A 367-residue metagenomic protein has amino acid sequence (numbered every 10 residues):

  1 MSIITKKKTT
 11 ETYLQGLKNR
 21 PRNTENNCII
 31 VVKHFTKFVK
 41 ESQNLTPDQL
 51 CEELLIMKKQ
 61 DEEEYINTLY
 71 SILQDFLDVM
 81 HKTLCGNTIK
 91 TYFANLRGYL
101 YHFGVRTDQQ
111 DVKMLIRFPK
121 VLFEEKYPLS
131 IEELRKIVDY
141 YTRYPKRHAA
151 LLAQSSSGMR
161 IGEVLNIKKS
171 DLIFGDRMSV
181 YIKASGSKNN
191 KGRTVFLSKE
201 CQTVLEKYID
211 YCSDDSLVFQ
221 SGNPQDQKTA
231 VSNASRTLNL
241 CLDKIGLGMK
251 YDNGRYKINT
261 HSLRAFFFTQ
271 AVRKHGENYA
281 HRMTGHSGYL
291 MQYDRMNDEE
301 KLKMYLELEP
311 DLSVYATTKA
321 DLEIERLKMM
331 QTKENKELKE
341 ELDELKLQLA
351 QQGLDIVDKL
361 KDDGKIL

Functional and structural regions predicted by a protein language model:
K8-N23, V32-E124, Y140: N-terminal core-binding DNA-recognition domain of tyrosine recombinases/integrases
S42, D214, R236-Y289: Short, basic (Lys/Arg/His-rich) helix/loop patches that form interaction surfaces in the mid-to-C-terminal regions
I66, K120-K136, K188-E200, C212-S216: DNA breakage-rejoining catalytic core of tyrosine-based enzymes
P128, G186, E277, T284-K333: Catalytic-site neighborhood detector that most strongly recognizes the C-terminal catalytic loop/helix of tyrosine
I131-I161: Basic, Lys/Arg- and aromatic-enriched nucleic-acid-binding interface segment
Q154-R177, N278-Y279: Short, charged phosphate-coordinating catalytic segments
S187-K207, D215-L242: C-terminal catalytic core of Y-nucleophile DNA break-rejoin enzymes
T317-L367: Long, leucine- and charge-enriched amphipathic alpha-helices that form heptad-repeat coiled-coil/leucine-zipper-like
